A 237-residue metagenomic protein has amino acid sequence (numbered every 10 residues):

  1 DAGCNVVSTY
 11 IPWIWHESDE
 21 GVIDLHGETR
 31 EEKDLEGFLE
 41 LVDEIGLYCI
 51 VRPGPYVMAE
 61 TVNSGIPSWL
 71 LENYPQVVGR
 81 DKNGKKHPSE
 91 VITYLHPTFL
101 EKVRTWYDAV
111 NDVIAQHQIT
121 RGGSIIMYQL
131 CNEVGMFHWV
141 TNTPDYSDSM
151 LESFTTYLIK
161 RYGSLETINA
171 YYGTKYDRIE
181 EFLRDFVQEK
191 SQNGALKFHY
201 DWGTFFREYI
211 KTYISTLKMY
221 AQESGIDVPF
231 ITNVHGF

Functional and structural regions predicted by a protein language model:
D1-P75, A115, L217-G225: Aromatic-lined substrate-binding rim segments of carbohydrate-active enzymes
I66, L71-F237: Polysaccharide-binding and catalytic clefts of secreted carbohydrate-active enzymes
